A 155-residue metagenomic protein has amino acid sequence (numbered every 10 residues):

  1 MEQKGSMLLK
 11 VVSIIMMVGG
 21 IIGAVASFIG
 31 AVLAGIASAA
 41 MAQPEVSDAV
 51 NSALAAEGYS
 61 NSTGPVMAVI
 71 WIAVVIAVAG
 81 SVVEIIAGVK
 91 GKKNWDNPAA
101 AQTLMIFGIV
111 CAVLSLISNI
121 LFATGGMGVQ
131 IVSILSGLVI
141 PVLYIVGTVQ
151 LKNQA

Functional and structural regions predicted by a protein language model:
K4-A40, T63-Q154: Membrane-embedded alpha-helical segments of small multi-pass membrane proteins
A39-T63: Membrane-interface interhelical connector segments
